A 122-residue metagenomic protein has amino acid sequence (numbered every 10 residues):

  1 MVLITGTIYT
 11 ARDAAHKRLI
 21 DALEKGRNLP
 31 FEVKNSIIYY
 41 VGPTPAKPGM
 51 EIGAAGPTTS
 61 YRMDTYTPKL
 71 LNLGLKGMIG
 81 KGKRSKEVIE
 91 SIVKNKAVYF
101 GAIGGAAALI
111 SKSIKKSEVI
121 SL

Functional and structural regions predicted by a protein language model:
M1-I8: N-terminal, charge-rich interaction modules
T10-L122: Feature captures the catalytic cores and cofactor-binding loops of soluble hydro-lyases/lyases that act on carboxylate
